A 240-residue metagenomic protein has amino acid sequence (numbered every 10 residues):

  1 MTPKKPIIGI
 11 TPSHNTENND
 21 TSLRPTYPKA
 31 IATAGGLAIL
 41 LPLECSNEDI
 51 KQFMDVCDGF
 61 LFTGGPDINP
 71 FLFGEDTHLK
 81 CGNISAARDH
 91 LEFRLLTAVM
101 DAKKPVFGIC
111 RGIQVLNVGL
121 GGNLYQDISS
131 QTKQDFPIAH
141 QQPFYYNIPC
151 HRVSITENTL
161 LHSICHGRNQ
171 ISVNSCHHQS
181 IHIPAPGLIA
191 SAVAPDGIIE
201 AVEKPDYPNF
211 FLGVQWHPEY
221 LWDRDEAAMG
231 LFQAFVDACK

Functional and structural regions predicted by a protein language model:
M1-F107, V118-G119, Y125, S129-G167 (+4 more regions): N-terminal beta1-alpha1 cap of cysteine-dependent amidohydrolase-like domains
C110: Conserved G/P- and acidic residue-centered "switch" motifs that form tight phosphate/ATP-binding loops in soluble
I113-V115: Hydrophobic, aromatic-enriched interface-forming segments
H177: Residue(s) in the substrate-gating loop at a strand-loop-helix junction that position the organic substrate next
L212-Q215: Active-site-proximal beta-strand elements of phosphoester/diester hydrolases
